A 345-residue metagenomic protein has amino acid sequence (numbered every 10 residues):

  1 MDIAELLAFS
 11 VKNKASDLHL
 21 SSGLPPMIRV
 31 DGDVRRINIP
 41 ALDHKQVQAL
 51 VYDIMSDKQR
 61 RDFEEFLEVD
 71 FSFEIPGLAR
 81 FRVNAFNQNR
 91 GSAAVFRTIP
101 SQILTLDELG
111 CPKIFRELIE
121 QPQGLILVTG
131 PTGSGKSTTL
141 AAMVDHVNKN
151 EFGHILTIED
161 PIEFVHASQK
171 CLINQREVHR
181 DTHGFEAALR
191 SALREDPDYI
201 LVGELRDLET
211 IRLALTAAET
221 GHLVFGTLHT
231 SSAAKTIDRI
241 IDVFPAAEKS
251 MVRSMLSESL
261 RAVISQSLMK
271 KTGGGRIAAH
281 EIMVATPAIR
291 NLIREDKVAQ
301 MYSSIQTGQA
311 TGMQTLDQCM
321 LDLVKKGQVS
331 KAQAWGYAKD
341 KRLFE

Functional and structural regions predicted by a protein language model:
M1-E345: Short, flexible helix-loop junctions that flank or precede catalytic/ligand sites
